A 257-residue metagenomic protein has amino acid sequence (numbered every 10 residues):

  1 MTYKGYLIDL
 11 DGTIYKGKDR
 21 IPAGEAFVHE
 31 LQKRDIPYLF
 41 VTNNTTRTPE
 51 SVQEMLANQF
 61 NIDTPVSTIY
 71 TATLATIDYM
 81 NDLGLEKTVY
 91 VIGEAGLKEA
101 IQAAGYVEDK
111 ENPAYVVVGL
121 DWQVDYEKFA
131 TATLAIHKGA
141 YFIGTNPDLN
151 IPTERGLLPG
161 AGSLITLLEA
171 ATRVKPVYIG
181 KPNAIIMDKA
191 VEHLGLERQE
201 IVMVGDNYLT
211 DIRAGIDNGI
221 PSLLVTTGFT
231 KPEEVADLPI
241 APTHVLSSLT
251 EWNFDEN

Functional and structural regions predicted by a protein language model:
T2-I8, Y15-K33, R47-E50, E54-Y70 (+2 more regions): Asp-based, Mg2+/Mn2+-dependent phosphohydrolase catalytic module
N44: Conserved phosphate/oxyanion-binding catalytic-loop motifs
